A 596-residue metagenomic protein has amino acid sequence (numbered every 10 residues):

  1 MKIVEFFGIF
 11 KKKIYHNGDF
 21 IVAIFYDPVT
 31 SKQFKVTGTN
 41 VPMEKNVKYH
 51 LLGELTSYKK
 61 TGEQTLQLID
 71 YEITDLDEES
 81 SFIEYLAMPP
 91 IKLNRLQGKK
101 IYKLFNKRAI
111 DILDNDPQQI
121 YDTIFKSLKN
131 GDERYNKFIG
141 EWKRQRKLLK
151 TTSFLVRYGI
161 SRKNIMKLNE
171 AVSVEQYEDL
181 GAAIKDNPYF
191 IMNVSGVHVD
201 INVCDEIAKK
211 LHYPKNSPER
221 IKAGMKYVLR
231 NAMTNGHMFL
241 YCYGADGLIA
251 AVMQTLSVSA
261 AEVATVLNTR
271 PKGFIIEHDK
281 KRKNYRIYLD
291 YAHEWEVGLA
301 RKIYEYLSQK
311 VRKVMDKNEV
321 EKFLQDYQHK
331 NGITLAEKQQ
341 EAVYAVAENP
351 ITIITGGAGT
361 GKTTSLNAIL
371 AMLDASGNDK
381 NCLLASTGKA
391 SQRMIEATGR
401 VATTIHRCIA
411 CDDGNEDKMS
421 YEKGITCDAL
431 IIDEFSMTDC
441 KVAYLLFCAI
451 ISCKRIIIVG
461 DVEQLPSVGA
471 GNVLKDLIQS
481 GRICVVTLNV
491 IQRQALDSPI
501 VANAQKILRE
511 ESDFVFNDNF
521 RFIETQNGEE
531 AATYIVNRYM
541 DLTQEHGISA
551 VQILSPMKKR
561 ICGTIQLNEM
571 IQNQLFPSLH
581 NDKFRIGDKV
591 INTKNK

Functional and structural regions predicted by a protein language model:
M1-N17, G53: Structural detector for short beta-strands of small beta-barrel domains
H16-R220: Long, highly charged, low-complexity intrinsically disordered interaction regions that mediate electrostatic DNA/RNA
Y213, N231-T234, G244-V258, H329-N331: Short helix-coil junctions and helix-kink-helix linkers
P218-Y241: Positively charged, polyanion-binding regions of nucleic-acid-associated proteins
F239, Q340-V343, A347-N517: ASCE P-loop NTPase helicase motor core
L248-E319: Interdomain "pre-motor" coupling segment immediately N-terminal to P-loop NTPase/helicase cores
V320-P350: Conserved pre-motif I regulatory segment
V462-K596: Conserved helicase motor core of P-loop NTPases
